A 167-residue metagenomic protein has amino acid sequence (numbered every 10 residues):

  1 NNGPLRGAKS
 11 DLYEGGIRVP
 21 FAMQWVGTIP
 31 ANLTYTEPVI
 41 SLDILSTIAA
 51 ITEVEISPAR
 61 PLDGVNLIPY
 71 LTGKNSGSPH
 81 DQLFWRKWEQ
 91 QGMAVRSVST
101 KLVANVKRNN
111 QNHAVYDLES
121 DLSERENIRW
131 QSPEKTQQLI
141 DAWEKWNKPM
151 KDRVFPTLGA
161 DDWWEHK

Functional and structural regions predicted by a protein language model:
N1-P61, V65-G77: Substrate-binding rim/cap in mid-to-C-terminal beta-strand-loop elements of soluble/periplasmic
P4, F21-Q24, S46-A50, D81-R86 (+3 more regions): Structural recognition of the beta-strand scaffold that forms the well-ordered cores of secreted hydrolase catalytic
L12-G16, N75-S78, A94-S97, V106-N109: Extracellular/periplasmic catalytic domains that process cell-envelope and extracellular macromolecules
E14, Q82, Q138: Active-site regions of oxyanion-processing enzymes, predominantly non-cytosolic
W25, R60, K87-W88, V106 (+1 more regions): Residues at the C-termini of beta-strands that transition into short coil/loop
I44, S97-V98, L102, K107-N112 (+1 more regions): Long, internal low-complexity/basic segments
I68-G73, Q90-R96, W163-K167: Short, solvent-exposed polar/charged micro-motifs at secondary-structure junctions
W88-Q91, N110: A short, compositionally biased
